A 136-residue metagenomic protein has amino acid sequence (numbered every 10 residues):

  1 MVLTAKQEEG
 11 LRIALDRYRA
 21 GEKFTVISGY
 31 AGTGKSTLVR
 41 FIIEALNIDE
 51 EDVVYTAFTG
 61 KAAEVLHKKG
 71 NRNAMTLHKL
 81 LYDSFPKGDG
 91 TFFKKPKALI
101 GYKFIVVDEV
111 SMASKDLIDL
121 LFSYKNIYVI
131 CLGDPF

Functional and structural regions predicted by a protein language model:
M1-F136: Conserved ATP-binding/catalytic motifs of P-loop helicase motor domains
